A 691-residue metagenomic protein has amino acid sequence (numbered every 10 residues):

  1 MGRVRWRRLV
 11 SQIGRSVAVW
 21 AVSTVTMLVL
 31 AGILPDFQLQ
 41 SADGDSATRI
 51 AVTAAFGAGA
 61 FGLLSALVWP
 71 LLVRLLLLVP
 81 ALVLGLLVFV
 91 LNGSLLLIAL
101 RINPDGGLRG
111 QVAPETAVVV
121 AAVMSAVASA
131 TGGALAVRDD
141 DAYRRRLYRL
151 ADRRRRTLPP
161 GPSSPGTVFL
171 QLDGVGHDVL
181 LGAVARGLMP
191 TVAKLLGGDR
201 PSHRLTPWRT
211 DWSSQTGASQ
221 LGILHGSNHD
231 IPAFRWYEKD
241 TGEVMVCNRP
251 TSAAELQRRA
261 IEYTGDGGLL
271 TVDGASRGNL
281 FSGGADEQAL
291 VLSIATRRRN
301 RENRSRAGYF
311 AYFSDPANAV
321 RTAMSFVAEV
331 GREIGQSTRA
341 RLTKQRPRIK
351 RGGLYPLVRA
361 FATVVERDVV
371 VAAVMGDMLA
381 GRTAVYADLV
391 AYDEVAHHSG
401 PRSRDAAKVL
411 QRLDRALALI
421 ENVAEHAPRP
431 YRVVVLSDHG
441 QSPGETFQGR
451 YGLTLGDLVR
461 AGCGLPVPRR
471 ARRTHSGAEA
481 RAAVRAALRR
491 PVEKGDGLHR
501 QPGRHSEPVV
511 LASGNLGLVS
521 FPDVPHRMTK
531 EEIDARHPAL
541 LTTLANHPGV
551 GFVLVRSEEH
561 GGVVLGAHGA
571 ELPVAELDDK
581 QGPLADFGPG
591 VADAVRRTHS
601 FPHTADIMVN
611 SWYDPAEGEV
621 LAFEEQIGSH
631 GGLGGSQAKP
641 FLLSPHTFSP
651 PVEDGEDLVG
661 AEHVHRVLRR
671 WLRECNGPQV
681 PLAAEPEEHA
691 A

Functional and structural regions predicted by a protein language model:
M1-V10, R146, L150, E674-A691: Actinobacteria-biased recognition of intrinsically disordered, low-complexity terminal regions
M1-V119, A130-D139: Juxtamembrane/disordered regions of integral membrane proteins
R138-A142, G226-T383, D388-G400, N515-F521 (+3 more regions): His/Asp/Glu-rich, glycine-adjacent segments that coordinate divalent cations and/or stabilize oxyanion chemistry on
A142-S202, G449-R450: Active-site-proximal N-terminal segment of extracellular/periplasmic enzymes that hydrolyze or transfer
P162-L181, L195, I223, A384-V390 (+6 more regions): Beta-strand elements within well-structured catalytic alpha/beta cores of enzymes that handle phosphate/sulfate esters
L181, G187-M189, G198-E302, E425-R432 (+2 more regions): Secreted, luminal/periplasmic, and some membrane-associated catalytic domains that remodel anionic oxygen-ester
V364-V365, V369, D377, V385 (+3 more regions): A long, amphipathic alpha-helix that forms part of the scaffold/cap immediately adjacent to metal-dependent active
D586, G590-L668: Low-complexity, glycine/alanine/valine/leucine- and proline-rich hydrophobic stretches
